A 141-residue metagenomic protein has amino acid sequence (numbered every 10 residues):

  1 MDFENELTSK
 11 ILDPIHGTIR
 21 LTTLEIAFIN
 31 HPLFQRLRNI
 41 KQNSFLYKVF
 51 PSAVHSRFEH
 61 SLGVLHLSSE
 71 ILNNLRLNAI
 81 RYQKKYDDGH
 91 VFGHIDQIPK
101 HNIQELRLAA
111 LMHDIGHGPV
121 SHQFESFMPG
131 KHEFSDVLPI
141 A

Functional and structural regions predicted by a protein language model:
M1-K41, F45-L108, G116-A141: Sequence-structural signature of the catalytic-core scaffold of metal-dependent phosphohydrolases that act on
